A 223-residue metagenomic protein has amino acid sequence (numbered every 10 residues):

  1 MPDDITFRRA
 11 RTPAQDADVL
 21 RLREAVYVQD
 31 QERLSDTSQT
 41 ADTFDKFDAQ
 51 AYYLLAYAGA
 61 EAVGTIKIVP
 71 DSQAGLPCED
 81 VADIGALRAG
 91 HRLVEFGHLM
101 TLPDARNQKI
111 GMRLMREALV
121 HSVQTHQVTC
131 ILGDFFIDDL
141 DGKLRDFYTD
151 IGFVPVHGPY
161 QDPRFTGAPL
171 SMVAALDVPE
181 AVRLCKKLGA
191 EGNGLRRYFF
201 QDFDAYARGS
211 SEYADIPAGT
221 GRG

Functional and structural regions predicted by a protein language model:
M1-Q31, F44-K46, Q50, E61 (+3 more regions): Terminal substrate-recognition subdomain of acyl/acetyltransferases
Q31-T37: Active-site cores enriched in adjacent His and Asp/Glu residues with nearby glycine-rich loops that coordinate divalent
T37-D42, F47, G75-A86, P155-H157: Short acidic (Asp/Glu) patches
Y53-Y57: Cytosolic beta-strand hydrophobic patch enriched in CBS
E61-D104, D162-G167: Conserved acyl-donor/pantetheine-binding loop and adjacent beta-alpha core of acyl/acetyltransferases and related
A86-R88, S122-T125: Short, conserved, surface-exposed binding loops centered on an aromatic residue
N107-S122: Conserved acetyl-CoA-binding loop-helix of GNAT-fold acetyltransferases
